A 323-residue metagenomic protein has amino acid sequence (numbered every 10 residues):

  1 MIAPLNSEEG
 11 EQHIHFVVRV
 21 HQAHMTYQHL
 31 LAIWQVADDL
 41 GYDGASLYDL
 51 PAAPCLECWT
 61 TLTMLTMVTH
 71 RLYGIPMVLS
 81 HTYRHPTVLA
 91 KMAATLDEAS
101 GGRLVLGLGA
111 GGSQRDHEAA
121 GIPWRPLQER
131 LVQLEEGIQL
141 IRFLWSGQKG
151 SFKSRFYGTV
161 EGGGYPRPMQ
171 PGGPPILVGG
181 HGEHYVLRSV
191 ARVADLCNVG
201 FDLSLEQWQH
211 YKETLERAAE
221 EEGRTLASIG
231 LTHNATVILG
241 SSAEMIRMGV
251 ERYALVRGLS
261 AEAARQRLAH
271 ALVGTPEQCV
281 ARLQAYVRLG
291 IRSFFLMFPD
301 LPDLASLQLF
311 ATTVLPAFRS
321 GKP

Functional and structural regions predicted by a protein language model:
M1-P323: Active-site-adjacent structural elements that line small-molecule/cofactor binding pockets in enzymes
